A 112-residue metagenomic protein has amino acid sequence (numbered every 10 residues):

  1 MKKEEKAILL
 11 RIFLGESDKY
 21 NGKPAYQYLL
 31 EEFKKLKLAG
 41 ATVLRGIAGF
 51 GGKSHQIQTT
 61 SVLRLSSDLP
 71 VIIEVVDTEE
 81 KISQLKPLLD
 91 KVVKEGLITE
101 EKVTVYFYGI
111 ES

Functional and structural regions predicted by a protein language model:
M1-S112: Positively charged, small/polar-rich N-terminal and surface patches that mediate targeting and assembly and bind
